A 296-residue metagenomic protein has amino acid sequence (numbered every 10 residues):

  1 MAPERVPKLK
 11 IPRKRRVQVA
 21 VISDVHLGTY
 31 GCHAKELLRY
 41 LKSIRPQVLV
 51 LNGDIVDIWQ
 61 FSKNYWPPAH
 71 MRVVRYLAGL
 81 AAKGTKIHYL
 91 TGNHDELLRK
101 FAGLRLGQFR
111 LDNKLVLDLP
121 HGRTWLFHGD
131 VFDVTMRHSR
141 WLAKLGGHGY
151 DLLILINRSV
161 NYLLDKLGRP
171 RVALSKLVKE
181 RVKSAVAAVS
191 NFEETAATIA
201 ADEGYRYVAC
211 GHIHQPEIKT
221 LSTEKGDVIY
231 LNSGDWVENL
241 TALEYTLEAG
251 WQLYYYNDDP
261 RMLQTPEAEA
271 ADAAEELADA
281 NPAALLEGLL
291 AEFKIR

Functional and structural regions predicted by a protein language model:
A2, P12-Q18, L27-L119: Core catalytic region of metal-dependent phosphoesterases/phosphodiesterases, especially metallo-beta-lactamase-like
I11-V19, L117-L126, S222-I229: Beta-strand-turn-beta hairpins that frame and shape the catalytic cleft of phosphate-ester-processing enzymes
I22-V25, L49-G53, K86-N93, F127 (+2 more regions): Active-site neighborhood of phospho(di)ester-bond hydrolases with catalytic His/Asp-centered motifs
A34, Y40, H121-L126, F132 (+1 more regions): Catalytic core of the metallo-beta-lactamase
G107-L115, D130, V134-K144, N191-N257: Conserved beta-sheet core of the metallophosphoesterase superfamily
L111, P120, L174-R206, Q215-P216 (+1 more regions): Non-catalytic terminal accessory segments
G129-F192: Active-site-proximal loop/helix segment associated with metal-binding centers of metalloenzymes
D235-R296: Long, positively charged, glycine-interspersed low-complexity recognition regions
